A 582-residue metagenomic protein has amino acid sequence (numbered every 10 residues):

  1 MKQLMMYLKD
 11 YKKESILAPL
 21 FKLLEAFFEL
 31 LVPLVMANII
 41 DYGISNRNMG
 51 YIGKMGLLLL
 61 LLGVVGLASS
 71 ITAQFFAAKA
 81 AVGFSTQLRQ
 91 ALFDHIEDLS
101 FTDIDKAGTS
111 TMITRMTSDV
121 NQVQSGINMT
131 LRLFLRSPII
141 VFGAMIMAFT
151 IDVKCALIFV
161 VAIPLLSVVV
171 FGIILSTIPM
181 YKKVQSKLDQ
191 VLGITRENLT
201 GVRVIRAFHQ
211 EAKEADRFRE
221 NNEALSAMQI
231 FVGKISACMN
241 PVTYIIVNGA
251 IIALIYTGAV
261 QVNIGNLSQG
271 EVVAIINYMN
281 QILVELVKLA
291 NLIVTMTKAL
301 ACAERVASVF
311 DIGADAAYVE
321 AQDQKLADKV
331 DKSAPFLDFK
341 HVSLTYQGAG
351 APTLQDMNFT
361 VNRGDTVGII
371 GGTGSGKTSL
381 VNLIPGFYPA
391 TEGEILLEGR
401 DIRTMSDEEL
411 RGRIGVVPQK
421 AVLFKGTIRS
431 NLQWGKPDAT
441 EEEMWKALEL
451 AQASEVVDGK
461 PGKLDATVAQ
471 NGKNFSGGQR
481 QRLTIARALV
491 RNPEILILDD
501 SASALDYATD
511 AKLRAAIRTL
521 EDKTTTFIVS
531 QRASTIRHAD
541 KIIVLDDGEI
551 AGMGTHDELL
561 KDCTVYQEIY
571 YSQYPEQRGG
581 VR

Functional and structural regions predicted by a protein language model:
M1-V32, M36, I44-L58, A73-A77 (+14 more regions): Membrane-integrated ABC transporters
D10, E14-F27, L62, N128-V184 (+2 more regions): Transmembrane helices of ABC transporter permease
D10-K13, D98-T102, S118-I127, L131 (+8 more regions): An intracellular "coupling" helix at the cytosolic face of ABC transporter transmembrane type-1 domains
R47-L57, M147-V161, F231-R305, V309-F310: Helix-loop-helix
L92, I96, I205, S226 (+2 more regions): Helix-loop junctions and hydrophobic alpha-helical segments within the transmembrane domains of large membrane
G313-K332: Pre-NBD coupling/linker segments of ABC/ABC-like ATPases
A327-R582: ABC-type nucleotide-binding domain
